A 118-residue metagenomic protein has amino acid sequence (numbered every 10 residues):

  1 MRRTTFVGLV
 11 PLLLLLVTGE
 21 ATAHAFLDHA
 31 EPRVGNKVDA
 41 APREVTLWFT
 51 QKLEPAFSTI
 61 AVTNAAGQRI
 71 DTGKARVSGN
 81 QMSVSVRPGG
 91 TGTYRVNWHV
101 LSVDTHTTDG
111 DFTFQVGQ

Functional and structural regions predicted by a protein language model:
M1-G8: Bacterial N-terminal signal peptides that target proteins for export
T18-E20: N-terminal signal peptide c-region/cleavage motif recognized by signal peptidases
T22-A41: N-terminal edge beta-strand
V38-A40, E44-L47, T105-Q118: Extended, polar beta-sheet/loop recognition surfaces of beta-rich domains that mediate binding to diverse ligands
V45-L47, Q51-I70: Short, surface-exposed alpha-helix to beta-strand junction/turn motifs within ectodomains of secreted and cell-envelope
N80-V84: Short strand-edge motifs at loop-to-beta-strand transitions and within beta-strands of extracellular beta-rich domains
V86, N97-D111: Short, exposed beta-strand-loop hairpins at the edges of beta-sheets in extracellular/periplasmic proteins
R87-T93: Surface-exposed, short loops/turns at beta-strand junctions within beta-sandwich domains
